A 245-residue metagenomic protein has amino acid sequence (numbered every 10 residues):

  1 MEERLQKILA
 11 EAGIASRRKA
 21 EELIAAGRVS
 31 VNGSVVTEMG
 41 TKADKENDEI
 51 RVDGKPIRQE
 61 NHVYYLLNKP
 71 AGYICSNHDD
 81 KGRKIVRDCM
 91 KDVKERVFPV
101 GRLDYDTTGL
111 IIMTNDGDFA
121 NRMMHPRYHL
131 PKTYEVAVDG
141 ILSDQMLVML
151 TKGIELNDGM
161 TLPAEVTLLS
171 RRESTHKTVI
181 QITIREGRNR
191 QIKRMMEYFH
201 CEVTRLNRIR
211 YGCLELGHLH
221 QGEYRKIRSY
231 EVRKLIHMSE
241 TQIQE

Functional and structural regions predicted by a protein language model:
M1-E245: Basic, flexible Lys/Arg- and Gly-enriched helix-loop patches that mediate nucleic-acid binding at interfaces with rRNA
